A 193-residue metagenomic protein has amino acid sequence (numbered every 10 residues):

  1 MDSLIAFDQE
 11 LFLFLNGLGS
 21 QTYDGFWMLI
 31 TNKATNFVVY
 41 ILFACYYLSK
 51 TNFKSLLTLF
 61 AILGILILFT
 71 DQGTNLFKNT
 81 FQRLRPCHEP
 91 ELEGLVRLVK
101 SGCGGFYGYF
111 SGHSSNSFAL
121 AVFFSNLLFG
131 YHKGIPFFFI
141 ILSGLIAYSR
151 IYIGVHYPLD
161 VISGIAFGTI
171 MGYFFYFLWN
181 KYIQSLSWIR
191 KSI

Functional and structural regions predicted by a protein language model:
M1-Y40, G73-F106, R190-S192: N-terminal transmembrane-helix/juxtamembrane module of multi-pass inner/ER membrane proteins
G17, N32-N36, F53, N79 (+4 more regions): Membrane-interface junctions
T22-Y23, N52-T58, G130-F137: Membrane-helix interface segments
V39-K50, S117-N126: Hydrophobic, aromatic-rich transmembrane alpha-helices and their immediate juxtamembrane boundary segments
F43, F69-G73, F77, M171-W179: Alpha-helical membrane-inserting segments
A44-G73: Interfacial segments of alpha-helical transmembrane regions
L63-L84, I162, G168: Membrane helix-loop-helix hairpins that form the core translocation module of multi-pass transporters
R97-I193: Membrane-embedded catalytic cores of phosphoryl/pyrophosphoryl-handling enzymes
